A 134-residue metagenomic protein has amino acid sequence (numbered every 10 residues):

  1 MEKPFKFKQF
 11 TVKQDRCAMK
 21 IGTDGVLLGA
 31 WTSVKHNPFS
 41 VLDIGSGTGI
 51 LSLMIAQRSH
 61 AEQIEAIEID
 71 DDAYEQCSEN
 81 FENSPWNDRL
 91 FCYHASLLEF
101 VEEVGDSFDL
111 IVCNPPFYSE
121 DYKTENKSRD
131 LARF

Functional and structural regions predicted by a protein language model:
M1-H36: Class I SAM-dependent transferase core
P38-G45: Conserved class I S-adenosyl-L-methionine
G49, L53: Glycine-rich SAM-binding Motif I of class I
Q63-E68: Conserved SAM-binding motif I beta-strand of class I
Y74-E75: Short alpha-helix immediately C-terminal to the canonical SAM-binding loop
S78-E103: S-adenosyl-L-methionine
E102-L110: A short acidic, Gly/Pro-enriched loop at the edge of an enzyme's catalytic core that lines a small-molecule cofactor
P115-F134: Mobile active-site "lid"/loop adjacent to the S-adenosyl-L-methionine
